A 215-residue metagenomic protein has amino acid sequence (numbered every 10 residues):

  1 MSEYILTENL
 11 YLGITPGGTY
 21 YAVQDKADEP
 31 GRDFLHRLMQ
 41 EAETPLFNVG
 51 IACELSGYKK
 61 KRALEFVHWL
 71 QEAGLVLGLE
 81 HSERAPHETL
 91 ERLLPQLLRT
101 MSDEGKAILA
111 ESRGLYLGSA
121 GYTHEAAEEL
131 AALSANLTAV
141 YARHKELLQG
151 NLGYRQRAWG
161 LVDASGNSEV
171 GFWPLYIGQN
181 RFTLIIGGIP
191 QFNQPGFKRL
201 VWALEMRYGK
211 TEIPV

Functional and structural regions predicted by a protein language model:
M1-K106, L117-V215: Non-catalytic interaction/Regulatory regions outside core domains
E111: Short, acidic, Ser/Thr-enriched surface-loop or helix-capping motifs
